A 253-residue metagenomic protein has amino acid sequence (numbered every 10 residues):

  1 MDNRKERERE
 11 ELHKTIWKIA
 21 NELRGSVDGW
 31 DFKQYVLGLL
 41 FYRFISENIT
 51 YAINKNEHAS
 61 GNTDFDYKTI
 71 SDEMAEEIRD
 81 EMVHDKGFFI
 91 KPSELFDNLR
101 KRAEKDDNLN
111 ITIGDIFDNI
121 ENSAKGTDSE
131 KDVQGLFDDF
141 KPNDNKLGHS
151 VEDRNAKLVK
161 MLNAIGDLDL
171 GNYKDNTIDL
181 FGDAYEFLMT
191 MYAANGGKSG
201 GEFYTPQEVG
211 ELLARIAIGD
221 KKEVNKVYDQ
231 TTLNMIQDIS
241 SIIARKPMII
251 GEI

Functional and structural regions predicted by a protein language model:
M1-K222: Non-catalytic, mostly N-terminal accessory regions of nucleic-acid modification and defense proteins
S199-I253: Conserved S-adenosyl-L-methionine
